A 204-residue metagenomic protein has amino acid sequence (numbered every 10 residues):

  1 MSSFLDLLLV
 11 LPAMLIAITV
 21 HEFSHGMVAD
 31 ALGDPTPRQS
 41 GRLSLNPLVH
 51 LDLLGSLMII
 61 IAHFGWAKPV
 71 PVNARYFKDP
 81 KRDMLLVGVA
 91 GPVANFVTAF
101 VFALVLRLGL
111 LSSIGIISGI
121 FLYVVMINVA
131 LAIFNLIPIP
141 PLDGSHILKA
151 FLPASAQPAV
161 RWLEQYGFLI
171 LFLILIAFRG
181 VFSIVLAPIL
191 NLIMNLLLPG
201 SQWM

Functional and structural regions predicted by a protein language model:
M1-M204: Hydrophobic transmembrane alpha-helices and their immediate loop junctions in multi-pass integral membrane proteins
